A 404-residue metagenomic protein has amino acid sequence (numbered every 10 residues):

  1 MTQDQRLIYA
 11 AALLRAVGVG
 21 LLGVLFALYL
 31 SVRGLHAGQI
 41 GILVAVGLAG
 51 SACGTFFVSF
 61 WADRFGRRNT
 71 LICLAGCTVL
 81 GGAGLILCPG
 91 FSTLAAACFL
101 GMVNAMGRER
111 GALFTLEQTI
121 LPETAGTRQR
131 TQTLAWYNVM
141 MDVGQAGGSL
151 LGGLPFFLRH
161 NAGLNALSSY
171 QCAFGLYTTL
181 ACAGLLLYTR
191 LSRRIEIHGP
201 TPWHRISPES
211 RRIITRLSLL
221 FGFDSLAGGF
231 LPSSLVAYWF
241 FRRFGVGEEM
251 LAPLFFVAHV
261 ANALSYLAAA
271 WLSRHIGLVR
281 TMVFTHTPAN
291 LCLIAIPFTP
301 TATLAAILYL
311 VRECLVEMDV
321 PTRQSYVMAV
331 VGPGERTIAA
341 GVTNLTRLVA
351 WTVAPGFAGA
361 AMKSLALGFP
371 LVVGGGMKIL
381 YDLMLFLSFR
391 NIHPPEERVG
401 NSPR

Functional and structural regions predicted by a protein language model:
M1-S51, I213-F256: Helix-loop boundary and gating motifs at the non-cytosolic
L13, G81, F91-A112, L304-M318: Hydrophobic core of transmembrane alpha-helices in multi-pass small-molecule transporters, especially MFS/SLC-type
A27-L28, V32, G147-S168, A237 (+2 more regions): Transmembrane alpha-helix termini and helix-breaking/packing motifs in multi-pass membrane transporters
I42-F60, F256-A268: Central cavity-lining transmembrane alpha-helices of secondary-active solute carriers, predominantly the Major
C53-F91: Conserved MFS/SLC helix-loop-helix module at the cytosolic interface between two early adjacent transmembrane helices
G54-G66, F156, S265-L278, M362-K363: Helix-to-loop junctions at the C-terminal end of transmembrane segments in multipass secondary transporters
N69-G84, R280-A295, G375: Structural signature of the two symmetry-related core transmembrane helices
G152, F156, T178-H198, Y381-F389: C-terminal membrane-cytosol helix-exit motif in multi-pass small-molecule transporters
